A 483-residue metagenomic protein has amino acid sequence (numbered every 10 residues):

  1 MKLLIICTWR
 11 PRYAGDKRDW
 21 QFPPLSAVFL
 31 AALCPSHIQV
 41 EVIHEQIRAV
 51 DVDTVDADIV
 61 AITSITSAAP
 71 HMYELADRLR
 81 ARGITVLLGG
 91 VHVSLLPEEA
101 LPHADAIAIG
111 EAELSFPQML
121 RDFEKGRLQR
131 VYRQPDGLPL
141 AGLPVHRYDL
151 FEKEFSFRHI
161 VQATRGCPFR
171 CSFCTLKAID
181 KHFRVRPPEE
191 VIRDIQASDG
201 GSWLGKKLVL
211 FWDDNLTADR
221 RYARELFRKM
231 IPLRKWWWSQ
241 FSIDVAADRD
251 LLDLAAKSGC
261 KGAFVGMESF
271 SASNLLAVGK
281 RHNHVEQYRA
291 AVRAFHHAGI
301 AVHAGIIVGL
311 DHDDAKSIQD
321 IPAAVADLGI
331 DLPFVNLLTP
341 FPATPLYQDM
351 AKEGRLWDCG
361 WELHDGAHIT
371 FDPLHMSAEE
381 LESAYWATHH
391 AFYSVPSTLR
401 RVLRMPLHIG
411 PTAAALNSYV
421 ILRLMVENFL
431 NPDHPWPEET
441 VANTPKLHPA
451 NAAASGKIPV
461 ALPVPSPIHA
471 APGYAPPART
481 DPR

Functional and structural regions predicted by a protein language model:
M1-S202, K206: Acidic, low-complexity intrinsically disordered segments
K2-I5, Q39-V42, F123, P345 (+3 more regions): Radical SAM enzyme core and accessory elements
Y13, P97-E99, R221, S273-V278 (+3 more regions): Flexible glycine/acidic-rich beta-alpha junction loops that bind and position SAM and/or redox cofactors in anaerobic
L33, H37, R78, R82 (+10 more regions): Alpha-helical structural signal in soluble globular domains
I62, I109, F211-D213, V265 (+1 more regions): Conserved beta-strand positions
L87-L88, A108, V131-Y132, W238-Q240 (+3 more regions): Structural detector of well-ordered beta-strand residues that form the stable sheet scaffold of enzyme domains
E99-Q118, L254-A263, D320-V335: Structural recognition of alpha->loop->beta junctions
P144-H303, V308-L310, A315-A323: Radical SAM [4Fe-4S] cluster-binding motif and immediate context
